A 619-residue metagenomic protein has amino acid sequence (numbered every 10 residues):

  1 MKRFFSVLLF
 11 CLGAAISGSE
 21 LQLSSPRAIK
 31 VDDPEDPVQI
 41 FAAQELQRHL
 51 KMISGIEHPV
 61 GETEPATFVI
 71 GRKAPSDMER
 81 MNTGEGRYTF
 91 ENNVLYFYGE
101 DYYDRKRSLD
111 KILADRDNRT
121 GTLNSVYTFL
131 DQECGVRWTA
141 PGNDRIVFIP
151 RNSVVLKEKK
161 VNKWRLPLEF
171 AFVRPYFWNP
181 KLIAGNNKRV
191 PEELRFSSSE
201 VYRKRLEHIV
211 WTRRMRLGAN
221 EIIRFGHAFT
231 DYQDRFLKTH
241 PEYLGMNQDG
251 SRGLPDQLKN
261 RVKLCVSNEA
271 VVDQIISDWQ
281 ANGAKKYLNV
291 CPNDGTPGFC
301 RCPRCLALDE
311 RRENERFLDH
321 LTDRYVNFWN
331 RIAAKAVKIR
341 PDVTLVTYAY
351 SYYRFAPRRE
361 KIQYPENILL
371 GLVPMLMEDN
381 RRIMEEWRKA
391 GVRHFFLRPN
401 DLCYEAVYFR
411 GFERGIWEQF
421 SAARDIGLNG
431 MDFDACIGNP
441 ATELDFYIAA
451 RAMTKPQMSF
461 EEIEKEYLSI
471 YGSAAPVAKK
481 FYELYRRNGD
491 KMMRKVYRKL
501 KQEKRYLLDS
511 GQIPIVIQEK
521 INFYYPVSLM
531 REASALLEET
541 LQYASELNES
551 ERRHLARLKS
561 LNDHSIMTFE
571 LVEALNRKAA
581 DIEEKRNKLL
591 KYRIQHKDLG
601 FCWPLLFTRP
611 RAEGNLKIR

Functional and structural regions predicted by a protein language model:
F4-G13: Sec-dependent N-terminal signal peptides
I16-Y88, V147-K160: Acidic, contiguous N-terminal accessory segments
S25-I29, A66-T67, N93-L95, E169-V173 (+5 more regions): Hydrophobic beta-strand segments of well-ordered beta-sheets in folded domains
P37, A42-E45, H49, E85-R324 (+3 more regions): Feature activates predominantly on carbohydrate-active enzymes
E45-E57, F129-V136, D278-N282, K335 (+5 more regions): Structured segments of extracytoplasmic/periplasmic soluble domains in secreted or envelope-associated proteins
A74, N293-G298, Y350-P357: Short, internal active-site loops enriched in acidic
N162, S198, E315-R619: Substrate-binding groove of N-acetylhexosamine-processing glycoside hydrolases
